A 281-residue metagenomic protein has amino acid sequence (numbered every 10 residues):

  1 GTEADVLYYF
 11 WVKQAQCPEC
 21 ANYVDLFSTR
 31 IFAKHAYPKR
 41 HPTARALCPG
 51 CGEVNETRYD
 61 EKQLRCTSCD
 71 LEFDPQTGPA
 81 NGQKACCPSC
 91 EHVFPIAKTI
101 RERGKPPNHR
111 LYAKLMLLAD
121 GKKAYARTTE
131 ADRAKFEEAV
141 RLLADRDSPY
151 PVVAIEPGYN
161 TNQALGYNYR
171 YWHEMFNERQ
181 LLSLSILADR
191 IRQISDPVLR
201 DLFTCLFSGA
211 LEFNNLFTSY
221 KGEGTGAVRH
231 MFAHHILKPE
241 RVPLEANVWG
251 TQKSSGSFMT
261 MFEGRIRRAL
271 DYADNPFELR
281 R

Functional and structural regions predicted by a protein language model:
G1-R281: Nucleic-acid modification enzymes, centered on SAM-dependent nucleic-acid methyltransferases
